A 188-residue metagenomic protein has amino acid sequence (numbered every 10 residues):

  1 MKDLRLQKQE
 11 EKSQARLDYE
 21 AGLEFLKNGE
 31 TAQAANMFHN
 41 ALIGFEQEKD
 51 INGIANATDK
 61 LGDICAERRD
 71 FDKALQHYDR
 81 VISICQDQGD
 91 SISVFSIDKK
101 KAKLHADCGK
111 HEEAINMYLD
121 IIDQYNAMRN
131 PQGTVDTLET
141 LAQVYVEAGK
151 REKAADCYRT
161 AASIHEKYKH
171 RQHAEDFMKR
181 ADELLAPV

Functional and structural regions predicted by a protein language model:
M1-V188: Intrinsically disordered, low-complexity regions
